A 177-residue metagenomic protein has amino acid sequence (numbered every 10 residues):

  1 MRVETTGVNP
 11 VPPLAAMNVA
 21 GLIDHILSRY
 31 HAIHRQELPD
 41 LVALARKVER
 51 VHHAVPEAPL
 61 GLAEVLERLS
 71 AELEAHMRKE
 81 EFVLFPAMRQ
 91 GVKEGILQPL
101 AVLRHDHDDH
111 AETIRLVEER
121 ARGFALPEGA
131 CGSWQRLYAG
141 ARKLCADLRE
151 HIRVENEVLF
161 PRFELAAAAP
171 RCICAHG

Functional and structural regions predicted by a protein language model:
M1-G177: Small-residue-biased structural context
